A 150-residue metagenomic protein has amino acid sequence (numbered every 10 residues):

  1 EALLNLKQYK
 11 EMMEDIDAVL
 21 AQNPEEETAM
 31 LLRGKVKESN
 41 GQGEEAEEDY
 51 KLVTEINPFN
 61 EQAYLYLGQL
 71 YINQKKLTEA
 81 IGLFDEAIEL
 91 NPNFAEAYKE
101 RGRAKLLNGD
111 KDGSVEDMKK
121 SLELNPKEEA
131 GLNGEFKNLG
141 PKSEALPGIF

Functional and structural regions predicted by a protein language model:
N5, L32, Y66, E100 (+1 more regions): Canonical tetratricopeptide repeat
E27-T28, E61-Q62, A95-E96, E129-A130: Helix-start (N-cap) detector for alpha-helical repeat units in TPR-like alpha-solenoids, especially tetratricopeptide
L107, D112-F150: Terminal, low-structured helical/coil segments at or just beyond the last alpha-helical repeat
